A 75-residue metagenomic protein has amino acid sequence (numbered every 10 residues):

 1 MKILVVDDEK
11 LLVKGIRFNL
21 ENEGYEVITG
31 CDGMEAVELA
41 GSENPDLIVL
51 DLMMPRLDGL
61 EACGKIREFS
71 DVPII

Functional and structural regions predicted by a protein language model:
D7, D51: Active-site residues of response regulator receiver
E9-V13: Short acidic/polar segment at the start of the alpha1 helix of CheY-like receiver
K14-N22: Charged docking surfaces used in two-component/phosphorelay signaling
G24-C31, L39: Short hydrophobic/Thr-rich beta-strand motif most characteristic of the beta2 strand and flanking loop of CheY-like
D32-E35, D58-A62: Acidic catalytic/metal-coordinating carboxylates
G41-E43, K65-V72: Conserved phosphotransfer cores of two-component systems
E43-V49: Active-site beta3 strand of CheY-like receiver
M54: Receiver (REC) domain active-site loop signature in two-component systems and cognate sites in sensor histidine kinases
